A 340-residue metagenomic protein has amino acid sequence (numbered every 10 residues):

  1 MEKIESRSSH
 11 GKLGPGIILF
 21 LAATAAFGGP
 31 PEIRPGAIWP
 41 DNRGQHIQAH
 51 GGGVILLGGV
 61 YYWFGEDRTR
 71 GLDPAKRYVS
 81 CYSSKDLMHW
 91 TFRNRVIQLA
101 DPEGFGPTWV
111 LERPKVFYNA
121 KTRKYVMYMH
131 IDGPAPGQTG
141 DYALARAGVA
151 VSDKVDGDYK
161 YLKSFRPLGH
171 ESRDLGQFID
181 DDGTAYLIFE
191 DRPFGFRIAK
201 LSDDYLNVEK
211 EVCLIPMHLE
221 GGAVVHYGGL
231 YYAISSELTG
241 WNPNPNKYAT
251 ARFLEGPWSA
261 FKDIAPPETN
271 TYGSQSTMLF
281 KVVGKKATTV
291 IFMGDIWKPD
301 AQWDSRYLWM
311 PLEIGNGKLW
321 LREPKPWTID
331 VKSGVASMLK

Functional and structural regions predicted by a protein language model:
M1-H10: N-terminal secretory signal peptides that target proteins for export/translocation
I4, I17-I18: Short hydrophobic transmembrane-like helices used for membrane targeting/insertion
K12, I18-L19: Small-residue packing motifs within transmembrane alpha-helices
P15-G16, A26: Cleavable N-terminal signal peptides
F27-K340: Carbohydrate-active catalytic/glycan-binding domains of CAZyme proteins, especially the secreted or lumenal ectodomains
